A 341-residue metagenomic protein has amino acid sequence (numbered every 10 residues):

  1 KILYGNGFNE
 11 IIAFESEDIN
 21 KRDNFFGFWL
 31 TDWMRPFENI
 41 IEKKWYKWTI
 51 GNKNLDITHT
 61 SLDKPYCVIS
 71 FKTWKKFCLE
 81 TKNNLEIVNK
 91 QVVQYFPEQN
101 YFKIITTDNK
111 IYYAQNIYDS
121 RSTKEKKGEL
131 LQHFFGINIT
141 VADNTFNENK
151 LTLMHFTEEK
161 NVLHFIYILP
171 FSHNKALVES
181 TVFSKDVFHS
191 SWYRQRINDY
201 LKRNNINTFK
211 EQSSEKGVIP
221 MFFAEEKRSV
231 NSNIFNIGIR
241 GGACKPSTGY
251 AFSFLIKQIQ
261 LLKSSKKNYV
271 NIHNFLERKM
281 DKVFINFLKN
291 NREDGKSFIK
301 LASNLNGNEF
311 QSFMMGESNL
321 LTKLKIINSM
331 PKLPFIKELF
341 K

Functional and structural regions predicted by a protein language model:
I2, T81, L85-F209, E225: Predominantly flavin-linked oxidoreductase catalytic cores and closely associated redox partners
I2-N54: N-terminal FAD cofactor-binding segment of flavoenzymes
N9-E10, K175, N233: Residues at the starts of beta-strands that form the adenosine-phosphate
F14-E15, Y118, I237-G238: Active-site flanking residues adjacent to catalytic metal/cofactor-binding acidic residues
P36-T81: Conserved N-terminal/central alpha/beta ligand/cofactor-binding core
D186-K216, S232-F235, K257-L276: Flavin-binding catalytic cores
A224-L288: Conserved mid-domain beta->alpha element of the FAD-binding
Q260-K341: C-terminal helical "tail/cap" subdomain of flavin- and related membrane-associated enzymes
